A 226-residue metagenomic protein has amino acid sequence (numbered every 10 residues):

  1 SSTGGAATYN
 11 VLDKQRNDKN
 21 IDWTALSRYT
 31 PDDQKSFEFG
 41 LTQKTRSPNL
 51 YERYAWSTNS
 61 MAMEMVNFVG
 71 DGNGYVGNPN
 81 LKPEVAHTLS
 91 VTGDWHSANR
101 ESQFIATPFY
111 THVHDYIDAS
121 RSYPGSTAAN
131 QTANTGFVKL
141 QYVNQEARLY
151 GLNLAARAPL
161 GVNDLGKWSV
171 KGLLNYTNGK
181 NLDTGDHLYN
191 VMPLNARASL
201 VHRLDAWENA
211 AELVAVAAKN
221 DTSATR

Functional and structural regions predicted by a protein language model:
S1-T30, N209-A211, N220, T225-R226: Long hydrophobic alpha-helices with heptad-repeat/coiled-coil character
S2-V11, D18, Y54-A62, F68-V69 (+3 more regions): Flexible, surface-exposed loop regions and adjacent strand-edge segments of Gram-negative outer-membrane beta-barrel
T8-N10, Y29, E64, K171-L173 (+1 more regions): N-terminal start-of-chain detector that recognizes signal peptides and the immediate post-cleavage beginning
V11-T30, S36, Q43-I105, Y110-H112 (+2 more regions): Outer-membrane beta-barrel signature, preferentially recognizing the C-terminal barrel domain of Gram-negative
H96-I117, S122-T222: Gram-negative outer-membrane beta-barrel transporters
